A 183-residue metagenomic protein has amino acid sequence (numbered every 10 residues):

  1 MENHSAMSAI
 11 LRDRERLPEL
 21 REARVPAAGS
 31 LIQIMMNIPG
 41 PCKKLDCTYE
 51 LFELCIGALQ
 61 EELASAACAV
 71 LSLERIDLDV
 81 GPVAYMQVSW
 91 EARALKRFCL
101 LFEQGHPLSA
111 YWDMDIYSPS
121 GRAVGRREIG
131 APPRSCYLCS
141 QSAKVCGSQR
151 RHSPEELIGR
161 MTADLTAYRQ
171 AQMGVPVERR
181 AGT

Functional and structural regions predicted by a protein language model:
M1-A66, D77, R97, L101-G182: Long, contiguous binding/interaction regions
S72-P82: Short, charge-patterned binding micro-sites
P82-S89: Short, hydrophobic beta-strand segments
S89-L95: Helix N-cap motif at beta-to-alpha junctions
